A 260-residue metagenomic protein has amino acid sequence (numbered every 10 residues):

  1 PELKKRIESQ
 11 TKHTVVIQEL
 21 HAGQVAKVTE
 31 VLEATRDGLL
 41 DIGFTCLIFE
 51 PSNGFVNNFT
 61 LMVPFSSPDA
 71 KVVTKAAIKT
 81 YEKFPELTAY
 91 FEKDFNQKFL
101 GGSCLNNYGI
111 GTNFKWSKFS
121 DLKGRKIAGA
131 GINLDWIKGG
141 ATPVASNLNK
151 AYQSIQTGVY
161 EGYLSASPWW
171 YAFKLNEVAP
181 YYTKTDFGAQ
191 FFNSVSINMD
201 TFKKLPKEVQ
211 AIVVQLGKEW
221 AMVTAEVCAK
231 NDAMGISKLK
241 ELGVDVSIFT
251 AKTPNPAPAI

Functional and structural regions predicted by a protein language model:
P1-K75, E86-I260: N-terminal secretory/targeting leader peptides
I78: An acidic, glycine-rich surface segment that forms the CoA-thioester-binding/catalytic face of crotonase-fold enzymes
E82-K83: Core domains of carbohydrate- and sulfate-ester-processing enzymes
